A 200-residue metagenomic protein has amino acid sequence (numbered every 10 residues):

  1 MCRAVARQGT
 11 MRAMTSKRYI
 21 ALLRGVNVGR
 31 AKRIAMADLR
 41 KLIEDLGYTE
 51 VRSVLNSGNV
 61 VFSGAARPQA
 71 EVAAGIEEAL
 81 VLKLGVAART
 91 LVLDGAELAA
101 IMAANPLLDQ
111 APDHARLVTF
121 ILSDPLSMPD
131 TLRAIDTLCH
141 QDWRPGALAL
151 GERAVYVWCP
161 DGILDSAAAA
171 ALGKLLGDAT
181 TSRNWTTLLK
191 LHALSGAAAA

Functional and structural regions predicted by a protein language model:
T15-A200: Surface-exposed, charge/polar-rich loops and edge strands
